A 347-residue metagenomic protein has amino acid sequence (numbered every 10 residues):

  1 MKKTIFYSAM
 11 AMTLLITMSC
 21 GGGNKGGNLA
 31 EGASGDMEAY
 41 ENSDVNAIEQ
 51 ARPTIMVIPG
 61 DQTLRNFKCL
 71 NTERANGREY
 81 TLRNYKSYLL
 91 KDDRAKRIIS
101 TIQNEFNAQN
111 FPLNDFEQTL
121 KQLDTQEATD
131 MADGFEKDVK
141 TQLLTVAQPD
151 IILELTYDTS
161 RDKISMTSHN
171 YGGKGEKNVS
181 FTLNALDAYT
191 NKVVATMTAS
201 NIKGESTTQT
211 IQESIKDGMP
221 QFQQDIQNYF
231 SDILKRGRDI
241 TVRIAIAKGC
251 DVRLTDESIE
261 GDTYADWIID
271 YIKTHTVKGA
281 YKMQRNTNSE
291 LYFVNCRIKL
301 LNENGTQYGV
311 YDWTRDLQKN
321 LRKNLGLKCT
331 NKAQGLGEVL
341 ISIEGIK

Functional and structural regions predicted by a protein language model:
M1-A9: Bacterial N-terminal signal peptides that target proteins for export
I16-S19: C-terminal motif of bacterial Sec signal peptides marking the signal peptidase cleavage site
G21-M56, D61-K68, Y189-K282, W313 (+3 more regions): C-terminal/domain-edge helix-coil "capping" segments
P53, I151, G175-V179, R236-I240 (+2 more regions): Residues at beta-strand starts and edge strands
V57-D61, R65-L153, D262-L325: N-terminal segment of the mature soluble domain
R65-F67, L123-Q126, D162-S168, V252: Extracytoplasmic/secreted cell-surface and envelope-processing proteins
I151-G204, E338-I346: Amphipathic beta-strand/beta-sheet edge segments enriched in Tyr/Trp
T156-M166, A280-N286, K328-K332: Short amphipathic beta-strand and strand-loop transition segments with alternating hydrophobic
